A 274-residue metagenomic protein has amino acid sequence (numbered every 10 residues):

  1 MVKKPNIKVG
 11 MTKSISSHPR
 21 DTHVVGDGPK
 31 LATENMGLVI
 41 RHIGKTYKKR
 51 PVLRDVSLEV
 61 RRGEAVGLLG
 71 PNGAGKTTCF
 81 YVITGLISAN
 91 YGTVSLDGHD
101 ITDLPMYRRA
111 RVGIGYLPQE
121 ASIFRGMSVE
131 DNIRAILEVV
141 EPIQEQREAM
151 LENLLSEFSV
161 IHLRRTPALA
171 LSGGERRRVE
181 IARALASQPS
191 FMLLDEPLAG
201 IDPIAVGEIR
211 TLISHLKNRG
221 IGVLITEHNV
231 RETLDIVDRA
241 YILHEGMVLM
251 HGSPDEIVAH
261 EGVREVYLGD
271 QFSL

Functional and structural regions predicted by a protein language model:
L69-P71: The feature captures the beta-strand-to-loop junction immediately N-terminal to the Walker
T84: Helix-to-loop junction immediately C-terminal to a conserved catalytic motif
S88, D100-E120, Q144-E148, N218 (+1 more regions): ABC ATPase NBD coupling module
E145-L163, T211-S214: Conserved ABC ATPase "signature" region
P167-L171, E175: Conserved ABC ATPase signature
Q188: Conserved catalytic motifs of ABC-family nucleotide-binding domains
M192-E196: Catalytic Walker B motif of ABC-type/P-loop ATPase nucleotide-binding domains
